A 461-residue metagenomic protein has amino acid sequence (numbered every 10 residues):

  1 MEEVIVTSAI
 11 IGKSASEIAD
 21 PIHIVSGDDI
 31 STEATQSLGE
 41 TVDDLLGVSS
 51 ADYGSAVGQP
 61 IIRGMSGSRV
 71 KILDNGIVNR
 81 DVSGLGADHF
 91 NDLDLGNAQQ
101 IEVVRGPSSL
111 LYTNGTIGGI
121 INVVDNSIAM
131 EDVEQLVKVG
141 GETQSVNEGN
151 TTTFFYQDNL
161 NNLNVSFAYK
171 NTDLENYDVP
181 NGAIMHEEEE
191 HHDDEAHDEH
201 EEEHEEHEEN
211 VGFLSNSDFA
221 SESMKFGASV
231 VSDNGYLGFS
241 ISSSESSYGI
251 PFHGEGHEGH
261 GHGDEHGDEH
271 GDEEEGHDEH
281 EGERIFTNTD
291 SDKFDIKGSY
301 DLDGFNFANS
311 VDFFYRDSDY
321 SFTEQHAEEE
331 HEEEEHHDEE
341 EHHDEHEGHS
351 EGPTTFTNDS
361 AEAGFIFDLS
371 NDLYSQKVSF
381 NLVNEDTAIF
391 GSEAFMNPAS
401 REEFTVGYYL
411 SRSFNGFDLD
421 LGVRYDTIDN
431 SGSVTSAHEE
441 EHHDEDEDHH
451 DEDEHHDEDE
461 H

Functional and structural regions predicted by a protein language model:
M1-S31, G67: Short, acidic, small-residue-rich periplasmic hinge/interaction motif at the N-terminus of Gram-negative outer-membrane
G39-V78: Extracytoplasmic beta-strand/coil segments of soluble accessory domains associated with Gram-negative outer-membrane
V78-R105: Short acidic/polar hinge/loop motifs at secondary-structure boundaries that mediate gating or recognition
G96-Q100, R105, L110-M185, D218-E222 (+1 more regions): Outer-membrane beta-barrel translocator/receptor signature
V139-T143, D158, F167-D173, V230 (+4 more regions): Transmembrane beta-barrel strands of outer-membrane/channel proteins
S145-D173, M185-P251, F286-D303, S370-Y374 (+1 more regions): Transmembrane beta-barrel wall of Gram-negative outer-membrane proteins
S215-S217, S221, G235-V311, D317-E332 (+3 more regions): Flexible loop and strand-edge segments within Gram-negative outer membrane beta-barrel domains
Y374-H461: Signature of Gram-negative outer-membrane beta-barrel scaffolds
